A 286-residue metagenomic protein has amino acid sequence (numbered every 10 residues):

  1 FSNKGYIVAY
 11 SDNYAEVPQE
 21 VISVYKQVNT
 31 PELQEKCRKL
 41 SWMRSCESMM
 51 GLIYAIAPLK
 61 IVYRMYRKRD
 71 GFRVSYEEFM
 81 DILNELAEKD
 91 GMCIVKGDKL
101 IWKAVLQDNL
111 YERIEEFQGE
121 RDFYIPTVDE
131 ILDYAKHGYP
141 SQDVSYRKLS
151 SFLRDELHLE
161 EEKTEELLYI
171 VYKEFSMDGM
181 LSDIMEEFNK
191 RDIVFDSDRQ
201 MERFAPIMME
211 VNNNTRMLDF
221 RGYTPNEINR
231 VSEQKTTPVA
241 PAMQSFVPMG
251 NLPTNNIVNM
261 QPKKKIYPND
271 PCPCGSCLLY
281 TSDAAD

Functional and structural regions predicted by a protein language model:
S2-Y6, G71-G97, F204-I207: Charge-enriched amphipathic alpha-helical scaffolds
N3-T30, K96-Q107: Accessory beta->alpha helical hairpin/"wing" motif in late/C-terminal subdomains of nucleic-acid enzymes
E20-R44, N109-P126: Short, amphipathic alpha-helical interaction segments positioned at domain boundaries
K39-I56: Positively charged, polyanion-binding regions of nucleic-acid-associated proteins
A57-Y66: Short acidic, hydrophobic short linear motifs in intrinsically disordered regions
R121-P253: Extended alpha-helical interaction scaffolds used for oligomerization/partner binding
P268-L278: Short Cys/His-rich zinc-binding micro-motifs
Y280-A285: Conserved small/polar residues in nucleotide/adenosyl-binding loops
